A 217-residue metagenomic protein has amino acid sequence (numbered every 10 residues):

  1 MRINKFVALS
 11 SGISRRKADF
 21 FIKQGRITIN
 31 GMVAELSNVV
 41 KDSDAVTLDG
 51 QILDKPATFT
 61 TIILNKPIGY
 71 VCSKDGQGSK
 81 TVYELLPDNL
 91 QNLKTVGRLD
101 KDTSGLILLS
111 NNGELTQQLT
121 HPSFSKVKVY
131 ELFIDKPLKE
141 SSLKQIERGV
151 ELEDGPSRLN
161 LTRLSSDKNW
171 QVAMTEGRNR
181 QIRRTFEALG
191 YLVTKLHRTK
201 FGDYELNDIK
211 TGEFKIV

Functional and structural regions predicted by a protein language model:
M1-V217: Basic, flexible Lys/Arg- and Gly-enriched helix-loop patches that mediate nucleic-acid binding at interfaces with rRNA
